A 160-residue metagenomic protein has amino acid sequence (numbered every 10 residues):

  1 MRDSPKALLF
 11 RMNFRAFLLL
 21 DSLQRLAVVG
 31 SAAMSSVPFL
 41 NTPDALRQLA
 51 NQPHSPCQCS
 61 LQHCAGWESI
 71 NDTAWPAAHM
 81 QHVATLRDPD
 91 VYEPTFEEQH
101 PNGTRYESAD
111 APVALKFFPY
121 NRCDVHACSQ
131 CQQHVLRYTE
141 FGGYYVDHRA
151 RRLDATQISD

Functional and structural regions predicted by a protein language model:
P5-A7, R15-A16: N-terminal amphipathic/hydrophobic targeting modules at extreme N-termini, encompassing cleavable Sec/SRP-type signal
R25: Cationic, low-complexity basic patches in intrinsically disordered or flexible, solvent-exposed regions
V37-A45, D72, H82, R87-Y92 (+1 more regions): Short Cys/His-rich Zn2+-coordinating modules
P56-Q58, A127: The −1 position to Zn-ligating cysteines in a subset of zinc-ribbon hairpins
S60-H63, Q132: Cys/His-coordinated zinc-binding microdomains
G66-N71, Y138-F141: Short Cys/His-rich "knuckle" micro-motifs
T73-T85, G142-R152: Short cysteine/histidine-rich metal-coordination sites, predominantly Zn2+-binding motifs
V113-I158: Short, compact, well-ordered microdomains
